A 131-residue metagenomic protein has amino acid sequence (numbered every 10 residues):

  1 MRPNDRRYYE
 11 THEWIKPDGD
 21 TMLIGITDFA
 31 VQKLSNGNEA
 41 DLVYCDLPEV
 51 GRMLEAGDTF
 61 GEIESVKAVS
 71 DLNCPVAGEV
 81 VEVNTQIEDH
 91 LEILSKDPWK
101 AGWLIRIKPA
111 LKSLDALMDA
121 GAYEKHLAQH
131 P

Functional and structural regions predicted by a protein language model:
M1-A56, E92, K96-D97, A101-P131: Acidic, low-complexity mobile loops and tails
H12-W14, I63, L72, V80: Conserved hydrophobic positions within beta-strands
I15-P17, V66, V83-Q86: Residue-level recognition of beta-strand microenvironments
E39-L42, V66-A68, V76: Periplasm/extracytoplasmic soluble domains of Gram-negative envelope assemblies and related organellar analogs
E49-I63, E79-V81: Short, well-structured beta-strand-loop connectors
E62-N73, H90-I93: Short, Lys/Arg- and Gly-enriched loop/turn segments at beta-strand edges
